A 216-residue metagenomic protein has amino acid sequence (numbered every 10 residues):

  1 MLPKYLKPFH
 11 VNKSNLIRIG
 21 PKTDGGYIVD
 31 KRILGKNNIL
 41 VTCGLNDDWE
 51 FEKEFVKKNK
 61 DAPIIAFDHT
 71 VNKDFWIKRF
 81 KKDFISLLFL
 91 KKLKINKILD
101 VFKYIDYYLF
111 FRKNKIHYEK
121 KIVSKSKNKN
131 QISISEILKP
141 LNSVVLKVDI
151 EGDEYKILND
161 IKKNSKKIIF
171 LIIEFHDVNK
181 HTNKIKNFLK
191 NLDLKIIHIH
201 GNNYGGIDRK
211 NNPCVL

Functional and structural regions predicted by a protein language model:
F9-K129, D177-N179: SAM cofactor-binding core of SAM-dependent methyltransferases, primarily the Rossmann-like beta-alpha-beta module
I39-V41, E54-A66, I77-K78, I137-V148 (+1 more regions): Conserved acidic-Pro-Pro-aromatic motif
K127-I137: Core dinuclear metal-dependent hydrolase active-site scaffold
